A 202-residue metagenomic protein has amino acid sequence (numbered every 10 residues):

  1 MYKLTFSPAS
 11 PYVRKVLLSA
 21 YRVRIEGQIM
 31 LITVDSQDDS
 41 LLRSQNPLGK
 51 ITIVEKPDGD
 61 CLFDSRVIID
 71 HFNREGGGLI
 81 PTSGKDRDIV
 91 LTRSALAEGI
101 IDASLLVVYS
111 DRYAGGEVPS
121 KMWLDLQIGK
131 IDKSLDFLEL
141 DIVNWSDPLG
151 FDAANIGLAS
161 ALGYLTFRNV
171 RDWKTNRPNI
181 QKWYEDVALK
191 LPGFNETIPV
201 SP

Functional and structural regions predicted by a protein language model:
M1-M122: GST-like domain detector, emphasizing the conserved glutathione-binding G-site in the N-terminal thioredoxin-like
I69, N73, L91-S94, L135 (+2 more regions): Non-transmembrane alpha-helical segments in soluble domains of secreted/periplasmic/extracellular proteins
G78, L140-G150, L191-I198: Surface-exposed helix-capping loop/turn segments at secondary-structure junctions
G84-K85, G150, P202: A short beta-turn/loop motif at secondary-structure boundaries
A97-E185: GST-like fold's C-terminal all-alpha helical module
T175-P202: Long hydrophobic alpha-helical segments typical of transmembrane helices together with their membrane-interfacial
